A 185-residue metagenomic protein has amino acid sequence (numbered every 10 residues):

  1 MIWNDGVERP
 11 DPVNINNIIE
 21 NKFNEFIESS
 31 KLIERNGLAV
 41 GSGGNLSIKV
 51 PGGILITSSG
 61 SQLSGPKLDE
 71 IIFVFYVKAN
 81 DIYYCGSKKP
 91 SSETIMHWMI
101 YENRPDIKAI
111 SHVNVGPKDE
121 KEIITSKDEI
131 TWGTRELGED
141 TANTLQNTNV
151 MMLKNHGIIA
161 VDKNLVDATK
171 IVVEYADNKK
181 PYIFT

Functional and structural regions predicted by a protein language model:
M1-T185: Glycine-rich flexible loops
